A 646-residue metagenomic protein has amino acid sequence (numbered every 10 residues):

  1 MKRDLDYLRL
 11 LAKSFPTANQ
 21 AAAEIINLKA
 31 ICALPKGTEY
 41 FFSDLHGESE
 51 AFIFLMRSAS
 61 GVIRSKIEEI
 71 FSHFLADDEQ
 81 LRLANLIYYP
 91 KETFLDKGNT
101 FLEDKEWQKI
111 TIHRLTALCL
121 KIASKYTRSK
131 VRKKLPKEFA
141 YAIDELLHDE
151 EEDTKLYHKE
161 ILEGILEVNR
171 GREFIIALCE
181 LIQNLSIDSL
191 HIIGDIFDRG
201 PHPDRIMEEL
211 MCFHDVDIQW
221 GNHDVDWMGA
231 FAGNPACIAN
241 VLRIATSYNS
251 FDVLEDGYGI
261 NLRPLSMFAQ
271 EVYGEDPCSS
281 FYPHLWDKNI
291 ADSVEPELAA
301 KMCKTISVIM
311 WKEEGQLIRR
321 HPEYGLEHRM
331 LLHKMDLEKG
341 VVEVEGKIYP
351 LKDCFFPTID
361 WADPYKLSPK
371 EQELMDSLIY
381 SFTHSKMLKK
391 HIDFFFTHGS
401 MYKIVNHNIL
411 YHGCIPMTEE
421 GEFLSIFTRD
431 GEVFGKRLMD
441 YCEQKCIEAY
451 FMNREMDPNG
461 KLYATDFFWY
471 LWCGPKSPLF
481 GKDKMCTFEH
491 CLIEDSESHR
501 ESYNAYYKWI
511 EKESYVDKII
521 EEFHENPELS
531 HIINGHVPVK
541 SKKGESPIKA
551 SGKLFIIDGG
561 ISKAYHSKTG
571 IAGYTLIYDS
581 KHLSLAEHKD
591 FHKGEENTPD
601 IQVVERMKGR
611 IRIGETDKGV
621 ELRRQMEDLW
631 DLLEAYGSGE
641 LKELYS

Functional and structural regions predicted by a protein language model:
M1-S646: Feature recognizes metal-dependent phosphohydrolase scaffolds
